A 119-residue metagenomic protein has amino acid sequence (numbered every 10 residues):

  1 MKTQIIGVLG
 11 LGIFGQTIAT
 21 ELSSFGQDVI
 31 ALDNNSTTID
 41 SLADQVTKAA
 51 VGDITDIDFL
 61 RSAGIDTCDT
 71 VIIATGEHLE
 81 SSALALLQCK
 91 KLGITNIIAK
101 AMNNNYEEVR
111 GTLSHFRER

Functional and structural regions predicted by a protein language model:
M1-R119: Cytosolic regulatory regions of ion transport systems
